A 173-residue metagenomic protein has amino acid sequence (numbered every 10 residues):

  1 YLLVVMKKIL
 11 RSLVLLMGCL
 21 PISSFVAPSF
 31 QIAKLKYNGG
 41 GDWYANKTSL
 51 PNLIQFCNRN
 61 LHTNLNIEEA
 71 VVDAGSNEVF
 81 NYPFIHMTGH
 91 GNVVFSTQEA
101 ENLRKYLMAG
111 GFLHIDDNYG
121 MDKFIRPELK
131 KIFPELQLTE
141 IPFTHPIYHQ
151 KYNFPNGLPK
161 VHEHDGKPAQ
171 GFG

Functional and structural regions predicted by a protein language model:
V5-V14: Bacterial N-terminal signal peptides that target proteins for export
V14-S23: Bacterial N-terminal signal peptides
F25-F84, T88-G91, G171: Aromatic-Pro/Gly-enriched surface loop or interdomain linker that acts as a lid/target-recognition segment
I32, F84-K123: Short alpha-beta junction capping motif
G39-G40, T48-S49, D122-G173: An acidic, glycine-rich "communication" segment
T48-N52, F56, Q98, N102 (+1 more regions): Extracytoplasmic/secreted proteins, especially bacterial periplasmic and envelope-associated proteins
F56-N64, T88, K105-A109, E128-L136: Structured segments of extracytoplasmic/periplasmic soluble domains in secreted or envelope-associated proteins
